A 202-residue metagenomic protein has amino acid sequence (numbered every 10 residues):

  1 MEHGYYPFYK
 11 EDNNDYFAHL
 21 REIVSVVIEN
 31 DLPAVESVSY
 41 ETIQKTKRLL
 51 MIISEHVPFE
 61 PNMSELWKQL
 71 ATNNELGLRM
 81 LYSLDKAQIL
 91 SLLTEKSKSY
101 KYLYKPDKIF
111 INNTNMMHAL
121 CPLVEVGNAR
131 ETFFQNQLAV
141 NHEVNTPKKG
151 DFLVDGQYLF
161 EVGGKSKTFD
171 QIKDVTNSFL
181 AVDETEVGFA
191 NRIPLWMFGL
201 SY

Functional and structural regions predicted by a protein language model:
H3-K148: Accessory nucleic acid-recognition modules appended to NTPase machines
Y5, Q157-Y158, P194: Well-ordered beta-strand scaffold positions
K86, F110-I111, L159-E161, L180: Short hydrophobic-aromatic micro-motifs
C121, K165-D174, F189-A190: Active-site-adjacent loop/helix micro-motif of nuclease/hydrolase catalytic cores
L138, F152-T168: Conserved catalytic cores of phosphodiester-cleaving nucleases, focusing on short active-site segments
H142-E143, T176-F179: Structural alpha-beta junctions
D155, S178-G188: Nucleic-acid nuclease catalytic cores
E186-Y202: Domain-level recognition of nuclease-like catalytic cores that cleave nucleotide substrates
